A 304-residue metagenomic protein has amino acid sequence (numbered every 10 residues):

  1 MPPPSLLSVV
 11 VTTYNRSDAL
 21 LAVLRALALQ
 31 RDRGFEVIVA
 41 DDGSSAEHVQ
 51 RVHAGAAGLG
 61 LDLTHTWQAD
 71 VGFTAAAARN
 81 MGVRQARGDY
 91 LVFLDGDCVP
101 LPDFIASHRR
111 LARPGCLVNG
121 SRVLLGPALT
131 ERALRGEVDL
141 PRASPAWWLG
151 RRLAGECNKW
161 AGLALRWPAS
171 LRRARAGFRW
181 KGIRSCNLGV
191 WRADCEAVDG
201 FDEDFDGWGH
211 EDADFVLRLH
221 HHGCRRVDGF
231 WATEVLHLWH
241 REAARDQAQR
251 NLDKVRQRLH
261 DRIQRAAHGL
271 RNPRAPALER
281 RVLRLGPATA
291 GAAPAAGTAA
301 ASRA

Functional and structural regions predicted by a protein language model:
S5-S8, E36, D214: Cell-envelope/extracellular polymer assembly enzymes that use nucleotide-activated donors
L21, S45-G55, D103: Acidic helix N-cap motif at the loop->helix transition within catalytic regions of sugar-transfer enzymes
R25-G34: Short, acidic, metal-binding catalytic loop of nucleotide-sugar glycosyltransferases
A26, D41-V52, C98: A conserved acidic beta->alpha catalytic loop
G34-S44, T64-Q68: Short beta-strand/loop segment that forms part of the nucleotide-sugar
A69-A86, D103: Glycine-rich, basic loop-to-helix element that forms the pyrophosphate-binding segment of sugar-nucleotide handling
L91: Short aromatic/hydrophobic "clamp" motif used to bind/position activated sugar donors
D103-L153: Conserved donor NDP-sugar-binding/catalytic core segment of glycosyltransferases
